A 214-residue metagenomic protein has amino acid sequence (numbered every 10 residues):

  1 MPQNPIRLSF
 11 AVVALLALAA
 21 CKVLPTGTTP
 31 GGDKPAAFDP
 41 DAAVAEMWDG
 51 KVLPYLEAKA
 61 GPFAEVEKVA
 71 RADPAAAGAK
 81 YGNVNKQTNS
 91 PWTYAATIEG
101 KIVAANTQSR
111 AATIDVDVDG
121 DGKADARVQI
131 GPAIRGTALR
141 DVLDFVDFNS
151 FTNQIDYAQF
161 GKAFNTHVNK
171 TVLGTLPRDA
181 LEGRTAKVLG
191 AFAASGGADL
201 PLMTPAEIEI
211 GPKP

Functional and structural regions predicted by a protein language model:
P2-P5, C21-P214: OB-fold and OB-like single-stranded nucleic-acid-recognition modules and their adjacent interaction interfaces
R7-A14: Sec-dependent N-terminal signal peptides
